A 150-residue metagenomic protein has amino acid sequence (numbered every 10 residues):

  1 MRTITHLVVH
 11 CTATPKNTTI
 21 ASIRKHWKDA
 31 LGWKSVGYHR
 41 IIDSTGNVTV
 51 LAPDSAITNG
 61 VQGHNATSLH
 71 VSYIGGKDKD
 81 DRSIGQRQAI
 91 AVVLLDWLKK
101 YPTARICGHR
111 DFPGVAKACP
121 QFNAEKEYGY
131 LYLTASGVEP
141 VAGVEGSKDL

Functional and structural regions predicted by a protein language model:
M1-S55: Short, conserved "active-site rim" segments that organize catalytic pockets and cofactor/ligand binding
M1-T12, S44-V48, T67, I74-L150: Basic/polar, cationic surfaces and motifs that engage anionic cell-wall and phosphate/carboxylate ligands
K28, K34, N59-G60, D78 (+1 more regions): Generic detector of short alpha-helix boundary/capping microenvironments and adjacent low-complexity segments
P53-H70: Short, surface-exposed glycine/acidic/tryptophan-bearing loops
